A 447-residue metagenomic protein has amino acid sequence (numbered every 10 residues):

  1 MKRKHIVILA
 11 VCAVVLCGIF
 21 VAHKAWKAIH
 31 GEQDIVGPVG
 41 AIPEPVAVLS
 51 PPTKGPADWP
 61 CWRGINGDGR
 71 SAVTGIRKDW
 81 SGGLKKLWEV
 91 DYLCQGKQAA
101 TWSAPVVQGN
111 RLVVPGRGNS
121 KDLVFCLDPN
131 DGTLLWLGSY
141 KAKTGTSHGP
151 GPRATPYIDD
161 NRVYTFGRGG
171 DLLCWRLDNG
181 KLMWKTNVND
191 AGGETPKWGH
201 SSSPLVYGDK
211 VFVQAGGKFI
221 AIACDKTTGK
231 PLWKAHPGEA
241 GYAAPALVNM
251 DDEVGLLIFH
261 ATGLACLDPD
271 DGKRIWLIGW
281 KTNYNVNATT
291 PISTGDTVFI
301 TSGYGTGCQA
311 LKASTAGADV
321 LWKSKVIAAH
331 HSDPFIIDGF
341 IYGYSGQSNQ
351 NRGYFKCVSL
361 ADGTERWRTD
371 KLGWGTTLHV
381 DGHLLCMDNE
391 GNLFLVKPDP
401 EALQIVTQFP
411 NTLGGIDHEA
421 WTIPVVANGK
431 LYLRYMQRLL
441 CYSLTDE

Functional and structural regions predicted by a protein language model:
K2-E447: Noncatalytic, solvent-exposed loop/strand surfaces of beta-propeller-type extracellular/periplasmic domains
